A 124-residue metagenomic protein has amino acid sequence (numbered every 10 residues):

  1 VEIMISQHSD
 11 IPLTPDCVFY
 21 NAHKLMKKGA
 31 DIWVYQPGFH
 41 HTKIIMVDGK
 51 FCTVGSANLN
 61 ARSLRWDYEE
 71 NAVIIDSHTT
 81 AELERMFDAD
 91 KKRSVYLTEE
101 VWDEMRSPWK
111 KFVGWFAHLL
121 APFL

Functional and structural regions predicted by a protein language model:
V1-L124: PLD/PLD-like phosphodiesterase catalytic module centered on the HKD motif
